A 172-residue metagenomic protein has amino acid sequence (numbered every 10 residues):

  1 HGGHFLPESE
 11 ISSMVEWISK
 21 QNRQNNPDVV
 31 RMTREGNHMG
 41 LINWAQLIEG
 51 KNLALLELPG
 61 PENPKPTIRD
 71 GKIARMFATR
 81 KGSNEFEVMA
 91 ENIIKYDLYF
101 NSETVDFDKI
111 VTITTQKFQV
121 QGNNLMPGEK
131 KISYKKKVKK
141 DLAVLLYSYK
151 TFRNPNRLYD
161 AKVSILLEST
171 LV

Functional and structural regions predicted by a protein language model:
H1-V172: Alpha/beta-hydrolase-fold serine-hydrolase catalytic core, especially in secreted/extracellular enzymes
